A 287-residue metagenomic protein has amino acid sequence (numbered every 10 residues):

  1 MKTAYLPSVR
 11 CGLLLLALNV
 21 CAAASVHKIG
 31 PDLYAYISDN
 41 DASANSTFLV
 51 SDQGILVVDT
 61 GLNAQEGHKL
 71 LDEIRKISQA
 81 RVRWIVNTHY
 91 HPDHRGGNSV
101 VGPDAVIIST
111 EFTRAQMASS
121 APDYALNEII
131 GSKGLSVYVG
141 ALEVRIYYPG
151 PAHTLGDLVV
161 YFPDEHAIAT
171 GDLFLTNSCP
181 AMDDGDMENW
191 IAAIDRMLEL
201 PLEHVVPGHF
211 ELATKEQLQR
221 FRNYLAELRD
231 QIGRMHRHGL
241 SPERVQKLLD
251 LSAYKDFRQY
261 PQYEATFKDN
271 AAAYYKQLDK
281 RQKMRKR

Functional and structural regions predicted by a protein language model:
R10-V20: Bacterial N-terminal signal peptides
H27-D72, L158-F162, A167-T170: Conserved beta-strand hairpin/beta-sheet module of binuclear metal-dependent hydrolase folds, prominently
H27-I29, F112-G150, T154-G156, P163-D164 (+2 more regions): Metallo-beta-lactamase
S43, A64-Q65, Y90-G96, R114-M117 (+4 more regions): Active-site environment of divalent metal-dependent phosphoester hydrolases
D52-L56, A64-I108, L200: Active-site metal-binding motif and surrounding structural segment of the metallo-beta-lactamase
V58-T60, R83-H91, I108-F112, P149 (+2 more regions): Active-site neighborhood of phospho(di)ester-bond hydrolases with catalytic His/Asp-centered motifs
D183-V206: An active-site-proximal "capping" alpha-helix that borders the catalytic cofactor pocket
E199-P201, L212-R287: Accessory terminal helices/loops
